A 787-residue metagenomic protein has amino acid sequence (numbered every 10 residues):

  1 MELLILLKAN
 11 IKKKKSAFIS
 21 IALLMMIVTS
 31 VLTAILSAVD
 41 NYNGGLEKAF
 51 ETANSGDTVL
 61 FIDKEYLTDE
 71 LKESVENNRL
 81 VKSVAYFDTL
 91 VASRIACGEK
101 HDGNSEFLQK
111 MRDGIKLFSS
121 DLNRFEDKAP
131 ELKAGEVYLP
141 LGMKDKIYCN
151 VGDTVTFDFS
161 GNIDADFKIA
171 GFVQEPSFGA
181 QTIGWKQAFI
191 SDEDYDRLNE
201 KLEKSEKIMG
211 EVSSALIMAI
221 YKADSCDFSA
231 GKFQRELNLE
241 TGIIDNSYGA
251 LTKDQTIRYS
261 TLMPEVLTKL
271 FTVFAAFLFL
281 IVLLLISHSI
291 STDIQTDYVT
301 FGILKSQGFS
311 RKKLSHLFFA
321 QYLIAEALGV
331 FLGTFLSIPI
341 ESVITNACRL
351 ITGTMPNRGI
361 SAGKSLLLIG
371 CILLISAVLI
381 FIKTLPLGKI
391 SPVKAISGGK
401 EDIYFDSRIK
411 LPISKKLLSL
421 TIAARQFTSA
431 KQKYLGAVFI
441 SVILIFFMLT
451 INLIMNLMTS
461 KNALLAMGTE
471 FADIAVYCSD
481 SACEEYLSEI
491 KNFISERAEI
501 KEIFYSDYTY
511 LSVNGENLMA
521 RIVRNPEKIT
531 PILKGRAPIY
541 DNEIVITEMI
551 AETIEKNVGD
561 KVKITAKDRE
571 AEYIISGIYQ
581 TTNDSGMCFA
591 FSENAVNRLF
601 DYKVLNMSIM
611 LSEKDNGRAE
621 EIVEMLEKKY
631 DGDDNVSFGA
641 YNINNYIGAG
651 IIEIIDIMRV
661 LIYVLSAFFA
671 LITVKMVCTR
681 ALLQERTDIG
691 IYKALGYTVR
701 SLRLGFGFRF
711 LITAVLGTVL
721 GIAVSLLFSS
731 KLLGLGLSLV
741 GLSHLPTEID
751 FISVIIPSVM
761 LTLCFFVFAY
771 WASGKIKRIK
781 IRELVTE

Functional and structural regions predicted by a protein language model:
M1-S30, F319, F405-I445, A681 (+4 more regions): N-terminal Sec/SRP start-transfer signal
I11, L24-E73, T89, I454-S488: Membrane-interface junction motifs in transport/secretion proteins
K14-Y42, L262-G302, A320-S337, L366-L367 (+6 more regions): Hydrophobic alpha-helical transmembrane segments of multi-pass inner-membrane transport and secretion
S16, A38-E51, G103, D113-L117 (+10 more regions): Peri-transmembrane interface segments
L36, A85-L132, A170-E175, Q187-D192 (+2 more regions): The feature marks short, hydrophobic/small-residue-biased sequence motifs that occur predominantly
L60, S419-M549, N557-D560, I564-T565 (+1 more regions): Juxtamembrane segments of multi-pass membrane proteins
E126-N199, P538-E593: Hydrophobic secondary-structure segments that place a key small or acidic residue at a functional site
F331-L367, L385, V715-E783: Short helix-loop junctions at transmembrane helix boundaries
